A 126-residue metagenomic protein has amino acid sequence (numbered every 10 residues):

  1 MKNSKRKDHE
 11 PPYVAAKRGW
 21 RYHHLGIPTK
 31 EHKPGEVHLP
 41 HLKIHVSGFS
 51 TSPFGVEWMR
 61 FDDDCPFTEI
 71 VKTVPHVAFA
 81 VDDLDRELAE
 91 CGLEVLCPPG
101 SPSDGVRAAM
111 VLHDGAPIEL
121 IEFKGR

Functional and structural regions predicted by a protein language model:
M1-T51, V56-P66, G92-R126: Vicinal oxygen chelate
I70-G100: Mid-chain, well-packed structural core segment of small domains
